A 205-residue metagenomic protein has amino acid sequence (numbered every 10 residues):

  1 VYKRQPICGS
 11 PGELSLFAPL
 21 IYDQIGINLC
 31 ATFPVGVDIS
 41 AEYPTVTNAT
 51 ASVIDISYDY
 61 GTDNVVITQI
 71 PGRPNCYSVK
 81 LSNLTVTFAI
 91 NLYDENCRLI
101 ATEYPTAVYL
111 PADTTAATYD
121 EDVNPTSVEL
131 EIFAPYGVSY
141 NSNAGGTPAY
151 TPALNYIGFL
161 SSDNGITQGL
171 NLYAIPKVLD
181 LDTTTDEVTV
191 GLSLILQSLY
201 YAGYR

Functional and structural regions predicted by a protein language model:
K3-R205: Viral structural modules
